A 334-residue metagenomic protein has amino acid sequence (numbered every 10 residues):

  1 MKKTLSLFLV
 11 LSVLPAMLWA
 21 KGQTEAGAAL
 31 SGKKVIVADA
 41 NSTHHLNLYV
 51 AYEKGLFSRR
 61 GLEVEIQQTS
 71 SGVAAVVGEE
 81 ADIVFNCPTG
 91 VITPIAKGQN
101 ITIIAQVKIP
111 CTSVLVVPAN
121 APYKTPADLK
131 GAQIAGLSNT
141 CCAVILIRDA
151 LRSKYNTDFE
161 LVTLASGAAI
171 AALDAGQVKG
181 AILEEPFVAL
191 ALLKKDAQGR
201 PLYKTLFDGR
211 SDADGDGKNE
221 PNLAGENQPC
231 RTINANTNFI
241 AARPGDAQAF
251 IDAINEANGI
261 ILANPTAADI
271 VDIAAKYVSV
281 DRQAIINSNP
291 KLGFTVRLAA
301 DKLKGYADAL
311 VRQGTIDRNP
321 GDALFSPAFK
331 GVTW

Functional and structural regions predicted by a protein language model:
M1-K34, T333-W334: Short, low-complexity disordered leader/linker segments with a strong preference for bacterial N-terminal type II
E25-L164, A172, K179-E185, D196-S211: Short, glycine-/small- and polar/acidic-enriched structural segments that line small-molecule recognition paths
R60, I103-I104, I270-V271, I286-N287 (+1 more regions): Short, hydrophobic secondary-structure boundary micro-motifs
A81-F85, V178, L292-Y306, G331-W334: Short amphipathic alpha-helical segments at helix boundaries and their inter-helical linkers
T89, A168-I273: Pocket-lining segment of extracytoplasmic ligand-binding domains
D128-A132, D174, T232, N255-E256 (+1 more regions): Flexible glycine/proline-enriched surface loops and loop-helix/loop-strand junctions
I240-T315: Secondary-structure end/capping motifs
D308-W334: Conserved C-terminal helix/tail region of periplasmic/extracytoplasmic solute-binding proteins
